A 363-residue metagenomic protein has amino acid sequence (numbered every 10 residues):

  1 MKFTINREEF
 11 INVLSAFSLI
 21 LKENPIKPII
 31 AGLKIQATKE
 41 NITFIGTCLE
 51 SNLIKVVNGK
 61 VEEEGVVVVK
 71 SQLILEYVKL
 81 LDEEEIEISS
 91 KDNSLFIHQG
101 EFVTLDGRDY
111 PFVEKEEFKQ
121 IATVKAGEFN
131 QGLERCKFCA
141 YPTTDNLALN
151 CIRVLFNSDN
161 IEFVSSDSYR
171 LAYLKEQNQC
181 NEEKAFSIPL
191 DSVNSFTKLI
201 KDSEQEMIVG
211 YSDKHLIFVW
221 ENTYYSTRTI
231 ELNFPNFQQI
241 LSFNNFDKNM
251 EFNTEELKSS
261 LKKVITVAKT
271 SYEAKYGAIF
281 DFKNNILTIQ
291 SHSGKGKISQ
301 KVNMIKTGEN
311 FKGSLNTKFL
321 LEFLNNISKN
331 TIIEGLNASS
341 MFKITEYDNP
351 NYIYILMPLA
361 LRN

Functional and structural regions predicted by a protein language model:
M1-N363: Structural preference for solvent-exposed beta-strand-turn elements and adjacent flexible terminal/loop segments within
